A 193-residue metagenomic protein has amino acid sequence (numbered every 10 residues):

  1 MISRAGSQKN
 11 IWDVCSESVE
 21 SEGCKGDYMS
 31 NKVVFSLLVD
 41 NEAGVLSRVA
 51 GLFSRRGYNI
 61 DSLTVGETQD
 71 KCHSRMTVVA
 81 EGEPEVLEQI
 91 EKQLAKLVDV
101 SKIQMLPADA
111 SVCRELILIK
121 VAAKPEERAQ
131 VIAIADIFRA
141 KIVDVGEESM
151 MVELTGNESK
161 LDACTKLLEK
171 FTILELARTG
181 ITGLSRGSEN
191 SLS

Functional and structural regions predicted by a protein language model:
M1-Y28: N-terminal amphipathic/basic-hydrophobic helices that include classical n-h-c signal peptides and signal-anchor
I11-W12, G26-R75, V79-S193: Long, contiguous binding/interaction regions
